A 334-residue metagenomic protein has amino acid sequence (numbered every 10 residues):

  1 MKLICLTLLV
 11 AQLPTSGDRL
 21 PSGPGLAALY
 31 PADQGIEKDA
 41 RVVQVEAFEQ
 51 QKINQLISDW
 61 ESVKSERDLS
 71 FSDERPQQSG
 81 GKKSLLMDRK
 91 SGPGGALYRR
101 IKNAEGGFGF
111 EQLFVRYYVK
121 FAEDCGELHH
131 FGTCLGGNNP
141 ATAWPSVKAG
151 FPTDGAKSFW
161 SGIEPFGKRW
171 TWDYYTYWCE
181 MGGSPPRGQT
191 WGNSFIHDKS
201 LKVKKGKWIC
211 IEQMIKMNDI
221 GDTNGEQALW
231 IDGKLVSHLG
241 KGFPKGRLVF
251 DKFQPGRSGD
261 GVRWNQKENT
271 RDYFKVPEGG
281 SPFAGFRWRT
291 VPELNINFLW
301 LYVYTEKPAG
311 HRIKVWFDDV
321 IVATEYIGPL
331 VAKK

Functional and structural regions predicted by a protein language model:
L13-V63, K333-K334: Extracellular carbohydrate-recognition regions
N54-L85: Extracellular glycan-recognition surfaces and repeat-rich motifs
D59, C125-V147, D222-Q227: Beta-strand acidic-aromatic groove motif in beta-rich domains, primarily in extracellular
F71-R75, N138-G188, G192, I196 (+1 more regions): Glycan-recognition/cleft segments
L85-R116, W144, G155, P186-D198 (+1 more regions): Secreted extracellular polysaccharide-interacting domains
K204-E226: Localized edge beta-strand/strand-to-loop motifs within extracellular or lumenal beta-rich domains
K205, T223-A228, K307-D319, I327-A332: Extracellular carbohydrate recognition
G240-V315: Flexible glycan-contacting loops in extracellular carbohydrate-active proteins
